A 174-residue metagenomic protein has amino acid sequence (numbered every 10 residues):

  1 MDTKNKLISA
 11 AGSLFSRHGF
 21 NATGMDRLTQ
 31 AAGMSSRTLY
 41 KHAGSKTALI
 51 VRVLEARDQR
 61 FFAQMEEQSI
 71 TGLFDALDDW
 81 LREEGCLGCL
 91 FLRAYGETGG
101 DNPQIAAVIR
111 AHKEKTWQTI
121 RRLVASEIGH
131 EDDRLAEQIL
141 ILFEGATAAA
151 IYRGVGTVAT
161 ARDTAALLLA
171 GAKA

Functional and structural regions predicted by a protein language model:
K6, A10-A48, R52: Helix-turn-helix
S13, R17, S45, E83 (+5 more regions): Conserved amphipathic alpha-helical interaction elements at protein-protein interfaces in regulatory, energy-coupling
K46, V53, R57, F61 (+1 more regions): Hydrophobic/aromatic residues within well-ordered alpha-helical segments
R52, F62-L87, A136-I139: Hydrophobic alpha-helical connector segments
M65-T71, D101-E127, E137: Amphipathic alpha-helical packing segments from all-alpha helical-bundle domains
L77, F91-Y95, I139-A146: Short alpha-helical scaffolding segments that buttress acidic/His motifs in well-ordered protein cores
E83-A107: Amphipathic alpha-helical segments used for helix-helix packing
I105-R110, S126-A174: Hydrophobic/aromatic-rich alpha-helical bundle segments in the mid-to-C-terminal region
